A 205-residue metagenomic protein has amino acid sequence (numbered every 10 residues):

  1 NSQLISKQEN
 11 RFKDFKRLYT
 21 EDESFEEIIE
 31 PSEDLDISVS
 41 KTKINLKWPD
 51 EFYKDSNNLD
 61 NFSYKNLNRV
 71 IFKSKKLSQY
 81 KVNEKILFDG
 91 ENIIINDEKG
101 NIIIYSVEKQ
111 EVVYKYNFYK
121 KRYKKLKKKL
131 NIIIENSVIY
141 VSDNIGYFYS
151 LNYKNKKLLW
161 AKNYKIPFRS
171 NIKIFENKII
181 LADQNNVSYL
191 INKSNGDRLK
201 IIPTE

Functional and structural regions predicted by a protein language model:
L4-V82, S106, E111-Y123, K157-Y164 (+1 more regions): Aromatic (tryptophan-biased) beta-strands that constitute blades/sheets of beta-rich domains
W48, Y80-D97, K125-Y147, I166-Y189: Repeat-blade elements of multi-bladed beta-propeller folds
L87, K193-G196: Conserved Ser/Thr-centered positions that define the repeating blades of beta-propeller domains
K99-N101: Sequence-structural signature of mature extracellular/luminal beta-sheet repeat domains, prominently beta-propellers
S170, V187-I191, R198-E205: N-terminal hydrophobic targeting segments
